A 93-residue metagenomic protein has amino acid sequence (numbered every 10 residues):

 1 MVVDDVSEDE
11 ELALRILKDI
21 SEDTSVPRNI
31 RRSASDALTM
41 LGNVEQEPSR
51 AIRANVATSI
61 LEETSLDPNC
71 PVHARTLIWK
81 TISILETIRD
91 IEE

Functional and structural regions predicted by a protein language model:
M1, L41-Q46: Boundary/linker elements of alpha-helical solenoid repeat scaffolds
M1-S35: Short terminal alpha-helical segments
V6-E10, V26, A54, N69-C70 (+1 more regions): Short, low-complexity cationic-aromatic patches
L14-L17, A57, L61, I78-T81: Short, structured motif recognition centered on aromatic/hydrophobic residues
E22-N29, Q46-E47, L66-H73, E93: Charged, low-complexity interaction regions
I30-D36, N55, R75-K80: Short, charged, amphipathic alpha-helical segments
Q46-T64, T76: Short, charged early-sequence alpha-helical segments and their helix-coil boundaries
E63-E93: Amphipathic alpha-helical binding modules
